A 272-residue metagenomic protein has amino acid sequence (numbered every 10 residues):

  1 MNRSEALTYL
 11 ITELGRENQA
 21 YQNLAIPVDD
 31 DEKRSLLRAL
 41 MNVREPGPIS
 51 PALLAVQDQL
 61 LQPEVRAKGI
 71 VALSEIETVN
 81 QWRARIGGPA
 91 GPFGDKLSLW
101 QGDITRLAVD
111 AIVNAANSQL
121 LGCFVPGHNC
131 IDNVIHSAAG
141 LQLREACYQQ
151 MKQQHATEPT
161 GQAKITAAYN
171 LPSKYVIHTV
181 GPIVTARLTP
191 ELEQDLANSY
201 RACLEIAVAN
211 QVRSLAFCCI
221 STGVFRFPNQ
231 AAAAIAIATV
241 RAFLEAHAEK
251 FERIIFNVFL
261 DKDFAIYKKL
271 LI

Functional and structural regions predicted by a protein language model:
M1-I272: Macrodomain-like recognition of ADP-ribose-binding/processing modules
